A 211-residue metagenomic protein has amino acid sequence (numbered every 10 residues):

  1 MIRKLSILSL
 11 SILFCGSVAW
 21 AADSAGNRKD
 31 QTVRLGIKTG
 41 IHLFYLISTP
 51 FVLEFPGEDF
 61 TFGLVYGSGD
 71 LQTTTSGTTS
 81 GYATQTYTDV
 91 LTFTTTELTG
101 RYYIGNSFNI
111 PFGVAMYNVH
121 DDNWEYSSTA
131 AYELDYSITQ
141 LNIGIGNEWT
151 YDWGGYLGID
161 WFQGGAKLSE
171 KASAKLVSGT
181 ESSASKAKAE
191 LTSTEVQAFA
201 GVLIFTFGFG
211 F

Functional and structural regions predicted by a protein language model:
M1-K4: Positively charged n-region of N-terminal signal peptides that target proteins for export
S9-G16: Bacterial N-terminal signal peptides
W20-Q85, I204-F211: Short glycine/proline- and aromatic-enriched beta-strand/turn motifs that initiate or cap beta-hairpins
G26, G67-T92, N118-I138, L168-V196: Flexible, solvent-exposed loop segments that connect beta-strands
Q31-L35, Y45-T49, T92-T96, D135-L141 (+2 more regions): Residues that define the transmembrane beta-barrel architecture of outer-membrane proteins
I37-L43, L64-S68, I110-N118, N147 (+1 more regions): Transmembrane beta-barrel strands of outer-membrane/channel proteins
P56-F60, G105-S107, T150-G154: Outer-membrane beta-barrel channels and translocator barrels
W149-F211: Predominantly the C-terminal beta-signal and adjacent terminal strand-loop region of outer-membrane beta-barrel
